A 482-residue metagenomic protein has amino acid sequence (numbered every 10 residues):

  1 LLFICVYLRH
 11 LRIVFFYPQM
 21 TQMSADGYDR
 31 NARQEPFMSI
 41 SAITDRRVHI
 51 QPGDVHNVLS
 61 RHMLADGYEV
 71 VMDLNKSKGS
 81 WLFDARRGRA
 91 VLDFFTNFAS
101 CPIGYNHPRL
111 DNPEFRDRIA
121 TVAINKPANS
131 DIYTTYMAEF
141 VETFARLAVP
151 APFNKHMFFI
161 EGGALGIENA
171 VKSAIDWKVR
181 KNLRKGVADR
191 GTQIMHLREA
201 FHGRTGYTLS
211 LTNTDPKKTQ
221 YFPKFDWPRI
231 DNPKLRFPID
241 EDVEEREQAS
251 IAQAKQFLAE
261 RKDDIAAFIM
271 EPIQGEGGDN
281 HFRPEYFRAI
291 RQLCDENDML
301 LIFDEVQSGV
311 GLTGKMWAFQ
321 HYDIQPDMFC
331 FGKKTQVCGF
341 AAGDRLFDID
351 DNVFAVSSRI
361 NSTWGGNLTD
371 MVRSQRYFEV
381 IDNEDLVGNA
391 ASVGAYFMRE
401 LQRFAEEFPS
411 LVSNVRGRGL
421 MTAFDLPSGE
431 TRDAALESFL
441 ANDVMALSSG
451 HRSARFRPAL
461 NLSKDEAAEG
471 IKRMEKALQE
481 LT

Functional and structural regions predicted by a protein language model:
L1-L11, Q19-R33: Short, low-complexity, charge-dense intrinsically disordered segments
I13-V14, I265: Short, intrinsically disordered, charge-balanced linker/junction segments flanking boundaries in proteins
P36-T482: Conserved N-terminal phosphate-binding loop of PLP-dependent enzymes in the Aspartate aminotransferase
